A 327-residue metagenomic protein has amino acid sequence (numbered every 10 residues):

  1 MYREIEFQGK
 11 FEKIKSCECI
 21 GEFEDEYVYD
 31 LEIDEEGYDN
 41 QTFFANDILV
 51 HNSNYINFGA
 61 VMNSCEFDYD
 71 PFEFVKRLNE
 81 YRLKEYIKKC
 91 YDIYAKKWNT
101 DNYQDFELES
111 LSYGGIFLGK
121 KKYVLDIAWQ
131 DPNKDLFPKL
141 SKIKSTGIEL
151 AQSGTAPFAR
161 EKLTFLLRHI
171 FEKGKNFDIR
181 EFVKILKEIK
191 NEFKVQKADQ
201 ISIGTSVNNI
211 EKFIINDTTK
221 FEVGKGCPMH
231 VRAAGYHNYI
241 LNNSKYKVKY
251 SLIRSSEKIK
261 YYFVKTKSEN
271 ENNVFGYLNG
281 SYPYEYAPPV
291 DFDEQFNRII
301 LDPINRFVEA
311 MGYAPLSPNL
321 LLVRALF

Functional and structural regions predicted by a protein language model:
M1-N52: Autoprocessing domains of the Hint superfamily
S53, F58-F327: DNA-dependent DNA polymerase catalytic subunits
